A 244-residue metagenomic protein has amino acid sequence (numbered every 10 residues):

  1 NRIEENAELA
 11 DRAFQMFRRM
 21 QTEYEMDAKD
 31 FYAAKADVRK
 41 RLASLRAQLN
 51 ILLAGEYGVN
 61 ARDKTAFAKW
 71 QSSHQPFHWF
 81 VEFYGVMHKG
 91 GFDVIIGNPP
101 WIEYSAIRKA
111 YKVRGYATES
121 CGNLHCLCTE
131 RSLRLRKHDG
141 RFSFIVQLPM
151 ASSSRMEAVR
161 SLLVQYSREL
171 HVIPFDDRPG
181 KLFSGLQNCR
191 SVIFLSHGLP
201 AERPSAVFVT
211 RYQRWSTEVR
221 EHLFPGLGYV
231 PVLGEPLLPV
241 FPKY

Functional and structural regions predicted by a protein language model:
N1, F77-Y244: Signature of N6-adenine DNA methyltransferases within the class I
N1-V81, H88-V94: Basic, amphipathic N-terminal segments
